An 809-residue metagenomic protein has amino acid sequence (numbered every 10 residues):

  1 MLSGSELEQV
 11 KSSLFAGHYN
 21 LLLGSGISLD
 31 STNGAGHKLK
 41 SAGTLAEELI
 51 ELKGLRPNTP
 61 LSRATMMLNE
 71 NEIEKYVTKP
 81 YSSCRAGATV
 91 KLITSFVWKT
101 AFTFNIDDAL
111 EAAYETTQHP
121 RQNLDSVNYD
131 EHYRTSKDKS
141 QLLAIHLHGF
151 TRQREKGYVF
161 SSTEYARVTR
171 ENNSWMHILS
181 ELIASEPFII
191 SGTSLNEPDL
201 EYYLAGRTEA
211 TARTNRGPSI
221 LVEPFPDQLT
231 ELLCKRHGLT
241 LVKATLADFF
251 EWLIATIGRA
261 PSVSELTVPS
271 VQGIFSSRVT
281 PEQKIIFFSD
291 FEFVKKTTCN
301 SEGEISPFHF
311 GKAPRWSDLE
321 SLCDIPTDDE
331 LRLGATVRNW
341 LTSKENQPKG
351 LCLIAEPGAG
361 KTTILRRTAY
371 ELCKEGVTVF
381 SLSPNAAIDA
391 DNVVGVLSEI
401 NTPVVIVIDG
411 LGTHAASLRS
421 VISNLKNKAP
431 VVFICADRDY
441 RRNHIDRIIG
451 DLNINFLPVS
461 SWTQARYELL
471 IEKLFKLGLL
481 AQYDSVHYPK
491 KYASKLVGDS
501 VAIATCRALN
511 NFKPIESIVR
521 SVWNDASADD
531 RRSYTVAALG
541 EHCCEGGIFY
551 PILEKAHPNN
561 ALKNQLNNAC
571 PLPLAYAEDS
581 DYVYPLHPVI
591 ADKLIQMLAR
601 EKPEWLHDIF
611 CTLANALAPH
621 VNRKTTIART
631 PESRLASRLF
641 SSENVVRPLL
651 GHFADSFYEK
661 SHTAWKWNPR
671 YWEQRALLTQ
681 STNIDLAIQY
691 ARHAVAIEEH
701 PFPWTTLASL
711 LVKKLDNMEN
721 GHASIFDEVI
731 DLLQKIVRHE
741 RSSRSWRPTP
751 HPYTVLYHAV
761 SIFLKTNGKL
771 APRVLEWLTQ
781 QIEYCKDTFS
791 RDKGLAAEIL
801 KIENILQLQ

Functional and structural regions predicted by a protein language model:
M1-L21, I27-L29, T117-H119, H132-S140 (+1 more regions): SIR2/sirtuin-family catalytic core signature
M1-T94, K99-P120: Gly/serine-rich nucleotide phosphate-binding loop at the start of the catalytic core of nucleotide/ADP-ribose-handling
P281-D290, L365, S460-C544: Amphipathic alpha-helical "lid/sensor" segments that cap RecA-like P-loop NTPase cores
F291-N339, N346-P348, P357, A504-L566: Winged-helix-like regulatory helical subdomains adjacent to P-loop NTPase cores
A335-R338, I354-V379, D391-E399, V421-N424 (+1 more regions): P-loop NTPase Walker A phosphate-binding motif
S381-K426, C435-D437: Conserved P-loop NTPase "ATPase switch" module shared by AAA+ and STAND
H542-T679, I684-P701, T705: C-terminal leucine-rich, beta-strand-based interaction scaffolds used for sensing/assembly
F610-A614, P648-S661, D685-A696, G721-S743 (+2 more regions): Alpha-helical repeat scaffolds
